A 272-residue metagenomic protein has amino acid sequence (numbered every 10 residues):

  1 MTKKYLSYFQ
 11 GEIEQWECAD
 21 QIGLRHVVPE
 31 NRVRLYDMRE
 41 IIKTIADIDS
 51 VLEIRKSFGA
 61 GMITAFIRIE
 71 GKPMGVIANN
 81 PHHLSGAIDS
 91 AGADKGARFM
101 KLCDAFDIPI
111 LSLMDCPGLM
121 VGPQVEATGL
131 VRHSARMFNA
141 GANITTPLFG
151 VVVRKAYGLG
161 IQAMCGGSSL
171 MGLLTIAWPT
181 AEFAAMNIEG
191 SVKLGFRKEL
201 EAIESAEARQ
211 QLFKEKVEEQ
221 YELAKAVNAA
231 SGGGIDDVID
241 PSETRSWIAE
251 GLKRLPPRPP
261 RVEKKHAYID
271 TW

Functional and structural regions predicted by a protein language model:
M1-W272: Ligand-binding clefts of soluble mixed alpha/beta catalytic domains
